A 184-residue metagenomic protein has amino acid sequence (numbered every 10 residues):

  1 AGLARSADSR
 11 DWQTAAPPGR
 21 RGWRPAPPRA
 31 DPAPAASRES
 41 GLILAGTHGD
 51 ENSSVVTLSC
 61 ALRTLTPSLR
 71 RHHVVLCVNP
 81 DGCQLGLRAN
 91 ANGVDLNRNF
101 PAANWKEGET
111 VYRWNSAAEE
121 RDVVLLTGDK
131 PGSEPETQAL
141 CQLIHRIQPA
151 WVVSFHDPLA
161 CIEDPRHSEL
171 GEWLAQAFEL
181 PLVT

Functional and structural regions predicted by a protein language model:
A1-A30: Short glycine- and acidic-rich boundary segments immediately preceding or forming the N-terminal edge of structured
D31-A36: Active-site beta-strand termini and strand-to-loop segments that position acidic
R38-L42, E51-T184: Active-site/substrate-binding loop(s) of hydrolase catalytic cores
G46: Active-site glycine-centered loops adjacent to acidic/histidine catalytic or metal-binding residues that shape
